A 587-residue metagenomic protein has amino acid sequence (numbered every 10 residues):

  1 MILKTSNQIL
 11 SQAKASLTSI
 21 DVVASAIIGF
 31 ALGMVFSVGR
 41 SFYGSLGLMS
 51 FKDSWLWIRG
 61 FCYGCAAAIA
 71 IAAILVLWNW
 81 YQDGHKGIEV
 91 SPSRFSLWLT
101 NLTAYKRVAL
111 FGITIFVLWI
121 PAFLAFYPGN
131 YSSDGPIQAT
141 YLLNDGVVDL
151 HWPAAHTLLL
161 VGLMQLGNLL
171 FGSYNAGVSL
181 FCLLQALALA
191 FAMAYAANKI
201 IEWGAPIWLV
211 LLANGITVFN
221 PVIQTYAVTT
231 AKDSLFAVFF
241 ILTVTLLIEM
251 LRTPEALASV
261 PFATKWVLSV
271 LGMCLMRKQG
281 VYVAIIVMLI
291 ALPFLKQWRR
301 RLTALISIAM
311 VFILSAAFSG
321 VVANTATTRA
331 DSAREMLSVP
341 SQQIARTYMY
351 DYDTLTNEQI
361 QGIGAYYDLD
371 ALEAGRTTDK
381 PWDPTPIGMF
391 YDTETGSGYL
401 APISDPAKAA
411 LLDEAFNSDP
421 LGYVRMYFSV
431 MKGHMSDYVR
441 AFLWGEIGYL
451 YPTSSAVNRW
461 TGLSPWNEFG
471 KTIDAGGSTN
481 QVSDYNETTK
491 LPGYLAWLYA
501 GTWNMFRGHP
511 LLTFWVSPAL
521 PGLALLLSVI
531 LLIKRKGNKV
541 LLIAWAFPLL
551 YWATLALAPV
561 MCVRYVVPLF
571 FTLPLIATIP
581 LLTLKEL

Functional and structural regions predicted by a protein language model:
M1-G33, K52-W119, T583-L587: Start-transfer (signal-anchor) and selected internal transmembrane alpha helices of multi-pass inner/ER membrane
I58-F61, A154-L158, L169-F191, A213: Loop-to-helix entry region of an early transmembrane alpha helix in multi-pass inner-membrane enzymes
F126-Q138, V147-L163, G167, F171-A176 (+1 more regions): Extracytoplasmic catalytic/substrate-binding loops of multi-pass membrane glycan-assembly enzymes
S133, T225-L235, M276: Short acidic/glycine- and proline-prone juxtamembrane loop motifs at membrane-interface regions of multi-pass membrane
A176-L180, V430, F442-A544: Membrane-interface anchor segments at the N-terminal boundary of transmembrane helices in multi-pass membrane enzymes
L183-G204, L242: Transmembrane-helix motifs of polytopic, lipid-linked glycan transferases
F262-R277, M288-L289, I308-S315: Membrane-interface alpha helices of multi-pass inner-membrane proteins
T328-T488: Membrane-proximal stem/loop segments at transmembrane-domain junctions that anchor or position
